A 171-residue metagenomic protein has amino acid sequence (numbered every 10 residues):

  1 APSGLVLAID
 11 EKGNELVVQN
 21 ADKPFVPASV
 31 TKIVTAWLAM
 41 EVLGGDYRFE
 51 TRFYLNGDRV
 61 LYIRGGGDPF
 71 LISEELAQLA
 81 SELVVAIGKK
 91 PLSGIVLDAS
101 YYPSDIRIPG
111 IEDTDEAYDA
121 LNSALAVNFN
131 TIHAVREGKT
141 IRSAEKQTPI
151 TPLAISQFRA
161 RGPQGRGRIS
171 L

Functional and structural regions predicted by a protein language model:
A1-P27, L43-D46, E82-K89: Beta-lactamase-like hydrolase cores
S3, E15-V18, T35, G65 (+2 more regions): Generic, low-specificity signal for short hydrophobic/alpha-helical stretches with a mild N-terminal bias, encompassing
F25-A39: Active/ligand-binding-proximal structured segments within catalytic/core domains that scaffold catalytic residues
E41-L171: Conserved serine DD-peptidase/penicillin-binding transpeptidase domain and beta-lactam-recognizing active-site
